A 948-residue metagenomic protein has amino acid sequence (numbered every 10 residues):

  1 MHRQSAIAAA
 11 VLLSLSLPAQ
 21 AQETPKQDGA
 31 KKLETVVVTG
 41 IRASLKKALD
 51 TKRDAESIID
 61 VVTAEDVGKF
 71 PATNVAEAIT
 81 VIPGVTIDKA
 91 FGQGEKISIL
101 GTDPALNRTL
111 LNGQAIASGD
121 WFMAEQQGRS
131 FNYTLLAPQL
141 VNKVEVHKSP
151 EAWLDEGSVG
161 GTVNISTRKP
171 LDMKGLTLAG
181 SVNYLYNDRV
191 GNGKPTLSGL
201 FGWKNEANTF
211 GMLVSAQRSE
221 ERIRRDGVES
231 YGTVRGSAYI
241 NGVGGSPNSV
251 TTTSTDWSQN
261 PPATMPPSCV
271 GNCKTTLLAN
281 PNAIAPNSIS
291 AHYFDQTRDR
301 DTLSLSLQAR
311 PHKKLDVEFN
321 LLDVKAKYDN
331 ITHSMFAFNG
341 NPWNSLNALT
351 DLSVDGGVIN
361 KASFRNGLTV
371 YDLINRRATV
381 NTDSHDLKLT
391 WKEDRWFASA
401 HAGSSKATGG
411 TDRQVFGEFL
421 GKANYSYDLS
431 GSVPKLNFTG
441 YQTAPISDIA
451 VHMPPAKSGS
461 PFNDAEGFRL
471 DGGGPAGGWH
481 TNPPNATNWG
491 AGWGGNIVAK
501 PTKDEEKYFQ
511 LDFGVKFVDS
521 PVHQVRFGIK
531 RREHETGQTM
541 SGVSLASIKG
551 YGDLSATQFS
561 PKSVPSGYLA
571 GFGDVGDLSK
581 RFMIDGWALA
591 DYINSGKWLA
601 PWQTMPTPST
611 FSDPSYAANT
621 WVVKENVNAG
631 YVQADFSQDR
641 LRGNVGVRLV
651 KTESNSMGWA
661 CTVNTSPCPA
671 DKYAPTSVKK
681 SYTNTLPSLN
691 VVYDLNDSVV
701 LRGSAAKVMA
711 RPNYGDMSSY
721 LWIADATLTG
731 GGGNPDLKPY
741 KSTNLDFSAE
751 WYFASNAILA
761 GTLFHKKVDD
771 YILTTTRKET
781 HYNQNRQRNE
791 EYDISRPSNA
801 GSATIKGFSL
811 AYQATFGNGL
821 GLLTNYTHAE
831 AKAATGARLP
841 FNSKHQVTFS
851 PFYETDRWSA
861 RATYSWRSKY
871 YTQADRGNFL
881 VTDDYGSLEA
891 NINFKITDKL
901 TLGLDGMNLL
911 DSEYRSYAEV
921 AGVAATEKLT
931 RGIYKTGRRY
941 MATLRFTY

Functional and structural regions predicted by a protein language model:
V37-F70, K96, P104-N107, G119-F122: N-terminal periplasmic "start-of-domain" segments of outer-membrane beta-barrel proteins
A76-G119: Extracytoplasmic beta-strand/coil segments of soluble accessory domains associated with Gram-negative outer-membrane
A115, D120, E535-G537, A617-W621 (+5 more regions): Surface-exposed extracellular loop regions of Gram-negative outer-membrane beta-barrel proteins, predominantly
M123-S130, Q139-V146, W153-C273, N287 (+3 more regions): Outer-membrane beta-barrel translocator/receptor signature
T167, V182-L185, G193-K204, S219 (+13 more regions): Outer-membrane beta-barrel transmembrane strands
V370-T382, S615, N619, V623-N626 (+8 more regions): Outer-membrane beta-barrel signature, preferentially recognizing the C-terminal barrel domain of Gram-negative
F764-K767, R777-E779, N783-D875, L910 (+1 more regions): Gram-negative outer-membrane beta-barrel transporters
K767-D769, L822, S868-T872, N893-Y948: C-terminal beta-signal and adjacent terminal beta-strands/loops of Gram-negative outer-membrane beta-barrel proteins
